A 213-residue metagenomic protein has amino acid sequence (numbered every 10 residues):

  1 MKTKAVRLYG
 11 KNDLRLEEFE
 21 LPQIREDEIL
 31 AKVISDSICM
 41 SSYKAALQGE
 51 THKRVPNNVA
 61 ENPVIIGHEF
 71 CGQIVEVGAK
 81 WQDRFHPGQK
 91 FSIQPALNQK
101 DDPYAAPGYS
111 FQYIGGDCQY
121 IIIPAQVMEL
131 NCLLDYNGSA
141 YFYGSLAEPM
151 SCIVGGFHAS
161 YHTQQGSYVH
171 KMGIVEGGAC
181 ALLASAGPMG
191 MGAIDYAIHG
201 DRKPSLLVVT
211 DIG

Functional and structural regions predicted by a protein language model:
K2-K4: Extreme N-terminal starter segment of soluble prokaryotic enzymes
V6-L14: Extracellular beta-rich ligand/substrate-recognition surface
P22-D36, T51-L97, I114-G115, L134-Y136: Glycine-rich beta-strand-centered segment in the early N-terminal region that forms part of a ligand/cofactor-binding
K44-H52: Short Gly/aromatic-enriched secondary-structure transition segments
W81, S160, Q164, A197-D201: Active-site catalytic pocket residues across diverse enzymes, especially alpha/beta-hydrolases
P95-A179: NAD(P)H dinucleotide-binding glycine-rich loop of Rossmann-like/cofactor-binding domains, especially the beta1-alpha1
C152, P188-M189: Hydrophobic/small residue at the entry helix of a nucleotide-binding pocket
E176-G178, L183, I194-G213: Adenosine-nucleotide cofactor-binding segment
